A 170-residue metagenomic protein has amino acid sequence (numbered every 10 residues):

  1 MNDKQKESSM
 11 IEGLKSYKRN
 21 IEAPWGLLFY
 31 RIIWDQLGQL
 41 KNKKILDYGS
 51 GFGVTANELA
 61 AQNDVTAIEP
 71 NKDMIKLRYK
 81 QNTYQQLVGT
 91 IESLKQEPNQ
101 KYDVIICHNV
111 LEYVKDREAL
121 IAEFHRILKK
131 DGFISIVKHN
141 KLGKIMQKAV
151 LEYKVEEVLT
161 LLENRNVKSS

Functional and structural regions predicted by a protein language model:
M1-K41, V54-E58, M74-L77: Conserved class I S-adenosyl-L-methionine
K43-G51: Conserved class I S-adenosyl-L-methionine
D47, E69, E112: Class I SAM-dependent methyltransferase core
F52-S93: Class I SAM-dependent methyltransferase SAM/SAH-binding core
K95-I105: A short acidic, Gly/Pro-enriched loop at the edge of an enzyme's catalytic core that lines a small-molecule cofactor
V104-D116: A short SAM/SAH-binding and catalytic strip from SAM-dependent methyltransferases
E118-F133: A short glycine-rich, Lys/Arg-flanked "PGG" loop and its adjoining helix->strand segment in the class I
F133-E163: Conserved class I S-adenosyl-L-methionine
